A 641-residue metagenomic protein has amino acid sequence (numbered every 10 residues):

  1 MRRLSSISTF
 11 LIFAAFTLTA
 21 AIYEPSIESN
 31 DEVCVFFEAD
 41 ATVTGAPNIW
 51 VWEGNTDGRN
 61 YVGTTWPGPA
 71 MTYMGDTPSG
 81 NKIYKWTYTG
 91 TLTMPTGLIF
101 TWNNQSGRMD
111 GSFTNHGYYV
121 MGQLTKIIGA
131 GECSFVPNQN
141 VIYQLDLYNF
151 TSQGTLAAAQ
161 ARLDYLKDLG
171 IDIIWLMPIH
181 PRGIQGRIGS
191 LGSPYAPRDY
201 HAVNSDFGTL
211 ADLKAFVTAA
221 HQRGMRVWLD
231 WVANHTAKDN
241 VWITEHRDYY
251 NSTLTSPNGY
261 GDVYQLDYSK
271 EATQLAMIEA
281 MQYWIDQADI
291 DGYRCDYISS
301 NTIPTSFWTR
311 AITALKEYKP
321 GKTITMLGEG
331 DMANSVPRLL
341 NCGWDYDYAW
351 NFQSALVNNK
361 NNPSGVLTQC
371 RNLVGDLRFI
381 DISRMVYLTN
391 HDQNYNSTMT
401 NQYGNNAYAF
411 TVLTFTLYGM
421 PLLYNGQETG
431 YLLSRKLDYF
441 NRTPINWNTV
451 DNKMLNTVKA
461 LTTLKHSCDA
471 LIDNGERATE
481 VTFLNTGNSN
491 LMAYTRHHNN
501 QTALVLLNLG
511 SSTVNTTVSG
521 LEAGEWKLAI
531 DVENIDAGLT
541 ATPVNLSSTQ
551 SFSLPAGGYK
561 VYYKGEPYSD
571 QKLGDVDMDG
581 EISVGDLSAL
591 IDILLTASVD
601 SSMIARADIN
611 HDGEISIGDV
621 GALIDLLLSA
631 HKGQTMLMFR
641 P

Functional and structural regions predicted by a protein language model:
M1-I22: Sec-dependent, cleavable N-terminal signal peptides
E24, V33, T96-I99, Y118-G122 (+9 more regions): Active-site-proximal helices and loops of the catalytic beta/alpha 8
A41-L92, Q105-F113: Aromatic-rich carbohydrate-binding modules that target alpha-glucans
G90, P543-S569: C-terminal beta-strand-rich structural cap/linker in extracellular carbohydrate-active enzymes
L124, G524, P555-Y559: Tight coil/turn sites that cap or link beta-strands
C133-A157, A161-D289, I303, R310-K319 (+2 more regions): Substrate-binding/active-site clefts of carbohydrate-active enzymes
L506-G510: Asparagine-centered strand-capping/turn motif at beta-strand->loop junctions
P567-P641: Cellulosome-associated attachment modules in secreted, modular CAZymes
